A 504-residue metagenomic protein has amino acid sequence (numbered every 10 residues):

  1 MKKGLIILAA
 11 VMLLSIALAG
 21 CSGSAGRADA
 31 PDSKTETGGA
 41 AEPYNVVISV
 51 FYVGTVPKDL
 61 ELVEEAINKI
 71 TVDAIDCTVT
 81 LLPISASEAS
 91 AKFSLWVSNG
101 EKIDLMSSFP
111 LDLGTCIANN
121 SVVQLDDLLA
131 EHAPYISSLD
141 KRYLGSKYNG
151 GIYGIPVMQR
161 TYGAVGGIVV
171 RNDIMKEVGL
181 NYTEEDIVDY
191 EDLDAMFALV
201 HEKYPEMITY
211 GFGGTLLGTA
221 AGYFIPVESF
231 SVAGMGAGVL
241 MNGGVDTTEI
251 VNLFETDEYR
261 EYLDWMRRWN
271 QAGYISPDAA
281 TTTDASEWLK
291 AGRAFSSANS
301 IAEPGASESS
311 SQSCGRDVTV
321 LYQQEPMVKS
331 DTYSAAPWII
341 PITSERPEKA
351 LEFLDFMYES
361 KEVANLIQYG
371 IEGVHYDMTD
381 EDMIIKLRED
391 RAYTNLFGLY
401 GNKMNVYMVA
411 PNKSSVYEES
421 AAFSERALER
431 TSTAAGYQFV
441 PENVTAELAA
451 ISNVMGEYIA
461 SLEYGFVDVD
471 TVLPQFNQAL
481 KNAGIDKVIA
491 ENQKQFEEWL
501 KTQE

Functional and structural regions predicted by a protein language model:
M1-M12: Positively charged n-region of N-terminal signal peptides that target proteins for export
A9-A10, A17-E504: Extracytoplasmic/secretory soluble proteins
